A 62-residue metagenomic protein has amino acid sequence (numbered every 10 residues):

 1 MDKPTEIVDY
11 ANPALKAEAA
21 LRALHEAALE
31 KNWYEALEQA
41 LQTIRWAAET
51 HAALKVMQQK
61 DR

Functional and structural regions predicted by a protein language model:
M1-I7, A11: Amphipathic, heptad-repeat alpha-helical segments
D9-L21: Short amphipathic alpha-helical heptad-repeat segments
E18-R62: Short, charge-rich amphipathic interface segments used for partner binding and complex assembly
